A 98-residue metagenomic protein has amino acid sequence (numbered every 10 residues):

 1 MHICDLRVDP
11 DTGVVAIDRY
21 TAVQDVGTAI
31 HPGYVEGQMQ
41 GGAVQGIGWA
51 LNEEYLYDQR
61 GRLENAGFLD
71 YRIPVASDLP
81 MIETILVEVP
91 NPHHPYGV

Functional and structural regions predicted by a protein language model:
M1-V98: C-terminal catalytic domains of large/alpha subunits in multi-subunit enzymes
